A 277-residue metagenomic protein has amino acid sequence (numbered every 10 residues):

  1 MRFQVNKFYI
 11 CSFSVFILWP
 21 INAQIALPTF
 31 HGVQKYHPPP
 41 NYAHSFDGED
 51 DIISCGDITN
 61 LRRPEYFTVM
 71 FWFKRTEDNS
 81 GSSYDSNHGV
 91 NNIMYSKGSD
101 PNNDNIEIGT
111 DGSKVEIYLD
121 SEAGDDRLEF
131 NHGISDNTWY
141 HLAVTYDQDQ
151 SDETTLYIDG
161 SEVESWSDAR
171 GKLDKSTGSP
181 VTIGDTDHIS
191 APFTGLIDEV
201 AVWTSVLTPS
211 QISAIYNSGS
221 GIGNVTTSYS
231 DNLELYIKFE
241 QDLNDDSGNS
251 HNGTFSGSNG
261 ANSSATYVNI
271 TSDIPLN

Functional and structural regions predicted by a protein language model:
M1-I25: Sec-dependent, cleavable N-terminal signal peptides
I17-D50, E164-S167, S213-N277: Extracytoplasmic low-complexity segments
G48, T68-E77, L142-V144, I183 (+4 more regions): Short hydrophobic/aromatic patches on beta-strands that form ligand-binding or substrate-lining surfaces
E49-E116, D136, D149-Y157, D187-A191 (+1 more regions): Extracellular glycan-recognition modules
D57-V69, N131-Y140, L173-S176, I189-I197 (+1 more regions): Extracellular/lumenal carbohydrate-interaction signature centered on repeated Trp-anchored short motifs
E116-H141: Short, aromatic/His-centered strand-loop micro-motif at the edge of beta-sheets
D120, R127, S176-D198, S220-N224: Extracellular glycan-interaction patches encoded by glycine-rich segments
N131, I158-P180: Short, solvent-exposed beta-strand-to-loop segments that form ligand-recognition rims of beta-rich domains
